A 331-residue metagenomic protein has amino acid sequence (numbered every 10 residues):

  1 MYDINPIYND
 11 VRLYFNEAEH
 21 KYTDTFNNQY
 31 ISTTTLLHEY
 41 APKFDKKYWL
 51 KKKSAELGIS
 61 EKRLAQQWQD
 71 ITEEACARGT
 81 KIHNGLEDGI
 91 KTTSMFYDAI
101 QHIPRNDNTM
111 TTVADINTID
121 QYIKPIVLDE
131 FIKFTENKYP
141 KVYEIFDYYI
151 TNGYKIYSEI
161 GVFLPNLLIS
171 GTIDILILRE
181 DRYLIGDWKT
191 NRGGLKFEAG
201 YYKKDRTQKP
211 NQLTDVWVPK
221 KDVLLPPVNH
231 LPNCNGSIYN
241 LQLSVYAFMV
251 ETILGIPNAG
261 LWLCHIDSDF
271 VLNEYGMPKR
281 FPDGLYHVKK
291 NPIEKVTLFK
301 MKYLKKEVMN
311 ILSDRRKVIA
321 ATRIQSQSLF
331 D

Functional and structural regions predicted by a protein language model:
M1-S170: Nuclease catalytic cores
Q66-Q69, E73, P226-C234: Short coil/turn segments at secondary-structure junctions
H83, I173-F197, Q212-T214, K220-L224 (+1 more regions): Conserved catalytic cores of phosphodiester-cleaving nucleases, focusing on short active-site segments
T111, D115-F131, Q208-V218, V223 (+1 more regions): Low-complexity, serine/threonine/proline-enriched polar segments
G161-F163, L176-L178, C264: A generic structural motif
F163, T190-G193, S268-D269: Short, solvent-exposed loop/turn segments at secondary-structure junctions
P165-N166, S170, E198-R206, V223-H230: Gram-negative outer-membrane beta-barrel domains
V216-P226, P232-N240, S244-D331: Metal-dependent nuclease catalytic regions and adjoining charged, substrate-binding loops involved in nucleic-acid end
